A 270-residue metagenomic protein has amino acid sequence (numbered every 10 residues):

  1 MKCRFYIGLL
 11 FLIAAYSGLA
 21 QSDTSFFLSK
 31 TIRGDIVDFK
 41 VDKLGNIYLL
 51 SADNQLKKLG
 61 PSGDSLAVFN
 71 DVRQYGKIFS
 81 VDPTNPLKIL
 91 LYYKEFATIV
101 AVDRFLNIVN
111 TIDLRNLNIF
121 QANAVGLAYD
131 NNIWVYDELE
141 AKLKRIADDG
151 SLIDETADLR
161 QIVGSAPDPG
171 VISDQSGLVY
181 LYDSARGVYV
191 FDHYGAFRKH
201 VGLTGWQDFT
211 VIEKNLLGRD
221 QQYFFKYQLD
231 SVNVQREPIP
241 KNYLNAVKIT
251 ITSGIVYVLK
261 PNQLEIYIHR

Functional and structural regions predicted by a protein language model:
M1-F27: Bacterial Sec-dependent N-terminal signal peptides
Q21-R270: Eukaryotic scaffold repeat domains enriched in small/polar residues
